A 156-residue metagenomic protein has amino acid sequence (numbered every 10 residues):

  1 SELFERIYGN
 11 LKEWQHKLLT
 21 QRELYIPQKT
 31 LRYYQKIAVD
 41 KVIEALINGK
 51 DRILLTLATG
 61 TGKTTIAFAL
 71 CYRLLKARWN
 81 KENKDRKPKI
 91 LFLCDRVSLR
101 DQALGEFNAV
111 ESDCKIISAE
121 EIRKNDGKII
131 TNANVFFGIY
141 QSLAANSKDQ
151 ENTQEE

Functional and structural regions predicted by a protein language model:
S1-K89, C94, S98, Q102-C114 (+3 more regions): ATP-dependent helicase/translocase motor core
I116-S118: Fungi-biased regulatory scaffold/adaptor regions
E120-I122, Q141-L143: Short, solvent-exposed coil/turn elements at secondary-structure transition points
E121-F136: Conserved motor-coupling elements within RecA-like helicase/translocase cores
